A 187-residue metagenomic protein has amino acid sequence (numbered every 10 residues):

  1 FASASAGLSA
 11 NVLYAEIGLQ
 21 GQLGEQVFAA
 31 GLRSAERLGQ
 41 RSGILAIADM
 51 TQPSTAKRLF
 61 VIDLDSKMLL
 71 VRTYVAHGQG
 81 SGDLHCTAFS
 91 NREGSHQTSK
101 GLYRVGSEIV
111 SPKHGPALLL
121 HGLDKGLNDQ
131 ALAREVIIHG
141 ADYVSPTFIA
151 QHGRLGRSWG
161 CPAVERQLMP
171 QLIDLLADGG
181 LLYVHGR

Functional and structural regions predicted by a protein language model:
A2-W159, R166-L175, G180: Cell wall/extracellular polymer interaction/catalysis modules
L182-R187: Low-complexity, Gly/Ser/Thr/Pro-rich intrinsically disordered linker/tail segments
